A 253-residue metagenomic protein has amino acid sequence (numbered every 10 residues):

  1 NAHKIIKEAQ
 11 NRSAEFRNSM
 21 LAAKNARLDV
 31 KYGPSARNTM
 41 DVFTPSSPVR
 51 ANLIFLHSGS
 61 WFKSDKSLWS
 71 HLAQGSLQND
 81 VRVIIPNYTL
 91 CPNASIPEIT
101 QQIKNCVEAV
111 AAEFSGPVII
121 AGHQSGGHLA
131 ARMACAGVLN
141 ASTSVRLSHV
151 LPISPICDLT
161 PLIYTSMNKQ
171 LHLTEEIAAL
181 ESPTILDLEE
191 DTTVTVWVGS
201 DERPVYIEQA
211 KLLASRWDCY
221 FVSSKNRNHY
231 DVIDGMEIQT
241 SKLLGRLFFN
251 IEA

Functional and structural regions predicted by a protein language model:
N1-S47: N-terminal cap/lid segment of alpha/beta-hydrolase-fold proteins
T39, S46-S76: Short, surface-exposed "cap/lid" segments of acyl-processing enzymes
G59, R82, N87-C91, I156 (+1 more regions): Short beta-to-alpha linker loops that shape the active-site pocket of alpha/beta-hydrolase fold enzymes
S64-A73, I84-I119, I238: Catalytic nucleophile-loop/oxyanion-hole region of alpha/beta-hydrolase and closely related hydrolase-like folds
N105-N168: Primarily recognizes the serine-hydrolase "nucleophile elbow" in alpha/beta-hydrolase and SGNH/GDSL folds
H149-I163, E175-L212: The feature captures the conserved acid-bearing segment of alpha/beta-hydrolase catalytic domains
I207, K211, D218-A253: C-terminal catalytic histidine-bearing segment of alpha/beta-hydrolase fold enzymes
